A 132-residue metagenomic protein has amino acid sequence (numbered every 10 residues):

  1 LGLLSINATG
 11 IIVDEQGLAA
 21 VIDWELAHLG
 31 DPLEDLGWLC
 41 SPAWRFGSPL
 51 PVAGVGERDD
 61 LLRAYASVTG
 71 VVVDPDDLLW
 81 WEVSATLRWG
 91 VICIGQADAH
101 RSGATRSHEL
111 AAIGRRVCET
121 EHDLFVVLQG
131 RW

Functional and structural regions predicted by a protein language model:
L1-E34, W38-C40: Active-site acidic catalytic loop and adjacent metal/ATP-binding pocket of ATP-dependent phosphoryl transfer enzymes
G2, V83-T86, I113-R116: Amphipathic alpha-helix face/heptad-repeat signature
Q16, V71-V72: Short, glycine- and charge-enriched coil/turn segments that flank and shape catalytic ligand pockets
A27-G30, V55, S107, A111-G114: Short, conserved loop/turn and helix-capping segments at secondary-structure boundaries that abut family-defining
L33-G70, S84-S102, T120: Active-site activation/catalytic loop segments of kinase-like enzymes and analogous catalytic loops in related
S48, D74-D77, E109: Short, hydrophobic secondary-structure boundary micro-motifs
V72-S84: All-alpha amphipathic helical-bundle segments outside canonical DNA-binding/catalytic cores that form hydrophobic
A99-A104, H108-W132: Regulatory N- and C-terminal appendages and interdomain linkers associated with kinase/kinase-like NTP transferase
